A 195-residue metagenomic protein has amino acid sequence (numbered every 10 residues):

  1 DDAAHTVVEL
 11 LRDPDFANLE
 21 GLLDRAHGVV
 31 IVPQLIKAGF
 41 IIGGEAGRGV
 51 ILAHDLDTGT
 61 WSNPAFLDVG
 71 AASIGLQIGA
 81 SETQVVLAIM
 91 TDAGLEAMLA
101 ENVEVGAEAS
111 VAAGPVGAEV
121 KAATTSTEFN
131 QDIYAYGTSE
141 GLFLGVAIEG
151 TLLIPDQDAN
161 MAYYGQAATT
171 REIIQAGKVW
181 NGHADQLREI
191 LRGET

Functional and structural regions predicted by a protein language model:
D1-T195: Small-residue-enriched, tightly packed secondary-structure blocks
